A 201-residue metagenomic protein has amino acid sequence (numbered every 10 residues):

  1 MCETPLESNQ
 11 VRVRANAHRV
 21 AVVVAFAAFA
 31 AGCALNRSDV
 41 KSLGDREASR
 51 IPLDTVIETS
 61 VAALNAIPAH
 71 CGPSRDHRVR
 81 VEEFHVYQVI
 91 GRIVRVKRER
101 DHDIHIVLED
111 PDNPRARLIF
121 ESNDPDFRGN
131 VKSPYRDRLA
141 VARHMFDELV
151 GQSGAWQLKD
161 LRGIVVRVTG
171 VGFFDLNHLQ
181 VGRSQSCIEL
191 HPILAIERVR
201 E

Functional and structural regions predicted by a protein language model:
M1-N16: N-terminal secretory signal peptides that target proteins for export/translocation
P5-E7, A25, F84, G163: Exposed boundary/loop context
V11, F29-G32: Intrinsically disordered, low-complexity serine/threonine-rich segments
R19-V22, L139: Short linear sequence motifs
A21-A30: Bacterial N-terminal signal peptides
C33-E201: OB-fold and OB-like single-stranded nucleic-acid-recognition modules and their adjacent interaction interfaces
